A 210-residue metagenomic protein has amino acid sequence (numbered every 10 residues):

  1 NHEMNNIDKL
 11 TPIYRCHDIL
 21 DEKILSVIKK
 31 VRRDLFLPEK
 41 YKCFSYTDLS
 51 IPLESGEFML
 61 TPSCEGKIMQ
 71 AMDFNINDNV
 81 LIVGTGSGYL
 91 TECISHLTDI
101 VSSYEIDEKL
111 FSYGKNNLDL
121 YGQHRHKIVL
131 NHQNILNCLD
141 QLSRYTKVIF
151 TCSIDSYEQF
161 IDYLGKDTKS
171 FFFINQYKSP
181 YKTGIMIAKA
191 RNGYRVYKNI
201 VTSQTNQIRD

Functional and structural regions predicted by a protein language model:
N1-I82, Y89-C93, L97, L110-Y121 (+2 more regions): Class I SAM-dependent transferase core
D73-V196: Conserved nucleotide-cofactor-binding alpha/beta core module
